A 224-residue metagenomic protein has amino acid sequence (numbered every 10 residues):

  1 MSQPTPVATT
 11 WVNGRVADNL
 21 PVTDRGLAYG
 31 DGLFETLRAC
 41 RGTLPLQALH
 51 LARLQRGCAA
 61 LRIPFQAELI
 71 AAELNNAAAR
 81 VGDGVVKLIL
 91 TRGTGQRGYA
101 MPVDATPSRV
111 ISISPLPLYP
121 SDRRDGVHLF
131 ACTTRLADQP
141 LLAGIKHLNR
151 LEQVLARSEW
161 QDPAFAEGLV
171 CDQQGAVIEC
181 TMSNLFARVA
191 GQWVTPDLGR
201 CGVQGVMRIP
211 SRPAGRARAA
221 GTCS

Functional and structural regions predicted by a protein language model:
M1-R80, V85, T91, Q96-S224: Helix-start/capping segments and mature chain N-termini
